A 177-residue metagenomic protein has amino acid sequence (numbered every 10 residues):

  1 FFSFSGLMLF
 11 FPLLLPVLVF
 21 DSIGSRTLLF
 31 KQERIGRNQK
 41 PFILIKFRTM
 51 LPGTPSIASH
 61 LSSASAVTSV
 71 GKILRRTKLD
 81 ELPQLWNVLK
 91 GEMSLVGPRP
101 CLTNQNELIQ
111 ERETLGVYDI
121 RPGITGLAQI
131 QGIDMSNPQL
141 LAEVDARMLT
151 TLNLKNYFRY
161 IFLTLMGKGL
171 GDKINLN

Functional and structural regions predicted by a protein language model:
F1-P52, R159-N177: A hydrophobic, helix-centered structural microdomain
S22-I23, R76, V88, I133: Conserved catalytic core of Hanks-type protein kinase domains
L28-A66, I124-E143: Short, glycine-rich, amphipathic interfacial segments at transmembrane boundaries or analogous
A64-G71, L152, N156: Alpha-helical membrane and juxtamembrane elements of multi-pass inner-membrane transport and channel proteins
V70-T77, A146-T150: Short, well-ordered beta-strand elements within core beta-sheets of diverse protein domains
R75-L85: Short acidic-aromatic low-complexity motifs
P83-N177: Hydrophobic structural segments characteristic of membrane proteins
